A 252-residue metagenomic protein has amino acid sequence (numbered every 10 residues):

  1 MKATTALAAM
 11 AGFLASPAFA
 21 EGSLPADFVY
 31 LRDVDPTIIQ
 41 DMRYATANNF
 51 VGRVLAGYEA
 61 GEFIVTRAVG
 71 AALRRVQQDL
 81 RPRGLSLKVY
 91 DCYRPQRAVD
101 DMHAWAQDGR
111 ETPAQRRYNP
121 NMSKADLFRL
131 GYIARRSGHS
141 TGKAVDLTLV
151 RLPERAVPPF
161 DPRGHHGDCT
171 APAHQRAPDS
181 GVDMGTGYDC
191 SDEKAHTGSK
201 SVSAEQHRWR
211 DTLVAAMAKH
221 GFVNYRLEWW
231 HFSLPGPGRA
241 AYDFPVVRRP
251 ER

Functional and structural regions predicted by a protein language model:
T5-A15: Bacterial N-terminal signal peptides
F19-C92, Q96-R226, P237-R252: Extracytoplasmic cell-surface/polysaccharide-interacting catalytic and binding patches
W229: Active-site lining segments that contact anionic ligands and/or coordinate catalytic metals
F232: Conserved metal-phosphate-binding beta-hairpin within the catalytic cores of diverse ATP-dependent phosphoryl-transfer
